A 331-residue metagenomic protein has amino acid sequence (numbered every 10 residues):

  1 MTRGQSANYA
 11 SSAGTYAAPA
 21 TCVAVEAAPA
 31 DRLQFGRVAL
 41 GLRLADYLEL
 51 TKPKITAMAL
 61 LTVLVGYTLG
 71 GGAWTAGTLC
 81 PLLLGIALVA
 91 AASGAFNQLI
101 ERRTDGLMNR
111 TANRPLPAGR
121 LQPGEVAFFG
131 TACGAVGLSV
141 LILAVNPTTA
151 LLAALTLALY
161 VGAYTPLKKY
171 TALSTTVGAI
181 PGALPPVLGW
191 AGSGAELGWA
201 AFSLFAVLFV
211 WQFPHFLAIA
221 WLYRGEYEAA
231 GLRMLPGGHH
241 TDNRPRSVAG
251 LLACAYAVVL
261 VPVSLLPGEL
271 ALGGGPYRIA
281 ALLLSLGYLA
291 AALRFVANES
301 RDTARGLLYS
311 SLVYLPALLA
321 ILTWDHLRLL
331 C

Functional and structural regions predicted by a protein language model:
M1-A45, L330-C331: Transit-peptide-like, low-complexity N-terminal presequences and other terminal intrinsically disordered regions
E26-L42, I100-L121, L217-S247: Cytosolic, membrane-interface loops and tails of multi-pass inner-membrane proteins
L61-R102, R110, G134-L138, L151-G162 (+1 more regions): Membrane-embedded alpha-helical segments that form the functional core of polytopic membrane enzymes, especially those
L88-F96, A158-P166, V207-E226, V261 (+1 more regions): Transmembrane alpha-helical segments that form the membrane-embedded catalytic/substrate-channel core of multi-pass
R110-L151, D242-G268: Multi-pass membrane catalytic core of lipid/isoprenoid biosynthesis enzymes
P123-S193: Intramembrane alpha-helical segments
R244-P245, L289-A317: Interfacial loop-to-transmembrane junctions
A320-C331: Juxtamembrane boundary at the C-terminal end of a transmembrane helix
